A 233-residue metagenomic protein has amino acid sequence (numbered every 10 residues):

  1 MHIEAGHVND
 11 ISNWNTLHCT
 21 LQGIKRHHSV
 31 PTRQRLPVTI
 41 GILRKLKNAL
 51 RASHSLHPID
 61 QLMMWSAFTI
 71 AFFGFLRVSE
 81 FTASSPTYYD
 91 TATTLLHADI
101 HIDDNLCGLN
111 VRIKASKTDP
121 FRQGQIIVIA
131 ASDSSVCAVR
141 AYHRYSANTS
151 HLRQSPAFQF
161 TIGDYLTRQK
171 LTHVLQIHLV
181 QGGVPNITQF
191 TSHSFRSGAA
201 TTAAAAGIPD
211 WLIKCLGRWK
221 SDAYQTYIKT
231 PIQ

Functional and structural regions predicted by a protein language model:
M1-Q233: Extended, non-catalytic subsegments within catalytic or DNA/protein-binding/adaptor domains
